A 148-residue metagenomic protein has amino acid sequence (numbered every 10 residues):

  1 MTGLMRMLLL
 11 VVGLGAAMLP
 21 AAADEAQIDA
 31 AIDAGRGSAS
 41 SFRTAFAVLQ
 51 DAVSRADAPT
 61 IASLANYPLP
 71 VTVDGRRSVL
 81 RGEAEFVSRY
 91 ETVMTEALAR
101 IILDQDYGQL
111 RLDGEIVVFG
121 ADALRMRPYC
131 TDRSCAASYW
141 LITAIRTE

Functional and structural regions predicted by a protein language model:
M1-G3: N-terminal secretory signal peptides that target proteins for export/translocation
M7-A17: Bacterial N-terminal signal peptides
L19-A23: Sec/Tat signal peptide C-region and signal peptidase I cleavage site
D24-D51, A62-E148: C-terminal-biased regions
S54-R55: Charged, alpha-helical scaffolding/interaction elements associated with membrane systems
